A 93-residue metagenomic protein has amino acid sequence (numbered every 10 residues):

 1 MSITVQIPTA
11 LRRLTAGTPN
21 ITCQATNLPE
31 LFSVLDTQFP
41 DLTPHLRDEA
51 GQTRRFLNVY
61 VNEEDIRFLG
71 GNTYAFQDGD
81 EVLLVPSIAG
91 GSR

Functional and structural regions predicted by a protein language model:
M1-R93: Ubiquitin-like/PB1-type beta-grasp interaction modules and other compact soluble beta-rich domains
